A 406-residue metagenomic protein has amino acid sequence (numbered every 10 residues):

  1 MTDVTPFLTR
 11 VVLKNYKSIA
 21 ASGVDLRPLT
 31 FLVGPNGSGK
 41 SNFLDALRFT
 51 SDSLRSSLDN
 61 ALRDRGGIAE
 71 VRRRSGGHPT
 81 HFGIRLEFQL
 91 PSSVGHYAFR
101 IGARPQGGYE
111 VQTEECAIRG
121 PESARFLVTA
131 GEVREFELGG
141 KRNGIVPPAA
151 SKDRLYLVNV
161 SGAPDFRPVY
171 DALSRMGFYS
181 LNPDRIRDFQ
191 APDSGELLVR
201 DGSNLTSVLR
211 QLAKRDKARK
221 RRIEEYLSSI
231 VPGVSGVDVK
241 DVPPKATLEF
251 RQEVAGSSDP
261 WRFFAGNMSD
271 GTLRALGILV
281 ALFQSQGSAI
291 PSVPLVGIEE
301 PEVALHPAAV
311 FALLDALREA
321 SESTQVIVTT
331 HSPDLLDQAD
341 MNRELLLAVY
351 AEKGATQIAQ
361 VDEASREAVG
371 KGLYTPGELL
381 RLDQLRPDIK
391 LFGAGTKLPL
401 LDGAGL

Functional and structural regions predicted by a protein language model:
M1-A20: N-terminal pre-Walker A segment at the start of P-loop NTPase domains
M1-D3, A312-L406: C-terminal lobe/lid and adjacent interdomain/linker elements of RecA-like ASCE P-loop ATPase modules
P28-R65, N204, A275-L282, T329: Phosphate-binding glycine-rich loops of NTP-binding sites
D45-E110: Conserved P-loop NTP-binding catalytic core
P91-S229, S235-D238: Electropositive, glycine-dotted interaction segments that contact anionic polymers or phosphate-rich ligands
L197-N267, I389-K390, L400, A404-L406: Extended helical coiled-coil dimerization/tether regions that scaffold and oligomerize large DNA-maintenance assemblies
Q252-S258, F264-I298, A308-A312, A316: GG-anchored amphipathic helix commonly corresponding to the ABC/SMC/Rad50 NBD signature/C-loop
V303-P307: Conserved D-loop-proximal element of ABC-family nucleotide-binding domains
